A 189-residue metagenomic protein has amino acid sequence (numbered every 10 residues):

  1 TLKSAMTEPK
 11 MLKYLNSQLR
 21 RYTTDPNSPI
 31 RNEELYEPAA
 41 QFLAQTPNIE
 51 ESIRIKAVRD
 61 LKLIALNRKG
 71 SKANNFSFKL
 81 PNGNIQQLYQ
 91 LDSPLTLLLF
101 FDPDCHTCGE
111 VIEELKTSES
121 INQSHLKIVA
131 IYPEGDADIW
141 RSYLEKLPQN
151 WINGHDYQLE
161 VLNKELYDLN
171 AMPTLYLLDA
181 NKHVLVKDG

Functional and structural regions predicted by a protein language model:
T1-I85: Oxidative protein folding and maturation machinery
A73, D92-L95, Q123-I128, M172-P173: Active-site lining segments that contact anionic ligands and/or coordinate catalytic metals
N84-L115, K127-V129: Short active-site neighborhood of thiol/selenol oxidoreductases, capturing the structured segment around
Y89, Y143-L144, K164-L169: Short glycine-biased active-site loop of nucleotidyltransferases that positions the nucleotide triphosphate and helps
G109-E145, L159-N163: Structural microenvironment flanking redox-active thiols in thiol-disulfide oxidoreductases
K127, N150-I152: Conserved beta-strand segments of alpha/beta enzyme cores
L159-G189: Thiol/disulfide oxidoreductase modules built on the thioredoxin-like
